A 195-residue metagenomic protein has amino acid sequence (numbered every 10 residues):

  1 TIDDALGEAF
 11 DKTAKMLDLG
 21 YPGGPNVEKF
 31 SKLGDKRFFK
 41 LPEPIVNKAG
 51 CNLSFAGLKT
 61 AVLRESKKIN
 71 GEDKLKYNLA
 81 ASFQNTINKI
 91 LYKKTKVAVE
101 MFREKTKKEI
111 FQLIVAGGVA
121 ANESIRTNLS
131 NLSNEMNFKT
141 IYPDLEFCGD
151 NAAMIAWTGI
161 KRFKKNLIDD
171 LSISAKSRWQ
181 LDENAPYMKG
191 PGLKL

Functional and structural regions predicted by a protein language model:
T1, V46-C51, K139-C148: A short glycine/serine-rich beta->alpha loop
T1-D35, K59-I69: Glycine-rich phosphate-binding loop plus the immediately following alpha-helix
T13, T95, I155-I160: Buried hydrophobic packing segments
P22-G24, D73-N78, K105-K107, Y142-L145 (+1 more regions): Flexible, glycine/charged-enriched surface loops at secondary-structure junctions
K29-L113, A120-M136, F163-N166, E183-L195: A contiguous, well-structured pocket-lining segment that forms one wall/lid of small-molecule binding clefts in soluble
Q112, S130-I155, D169: Conserved phosphate-binding/catalytic loops in two-lobed NTP-binding clefts
G117-V119, L145: Active-site metal-binding loops of divalent metal-dependent hydrolases
I160-S172: A polyampholytic, Gly/Pro-enriched intrinsically disordered region
